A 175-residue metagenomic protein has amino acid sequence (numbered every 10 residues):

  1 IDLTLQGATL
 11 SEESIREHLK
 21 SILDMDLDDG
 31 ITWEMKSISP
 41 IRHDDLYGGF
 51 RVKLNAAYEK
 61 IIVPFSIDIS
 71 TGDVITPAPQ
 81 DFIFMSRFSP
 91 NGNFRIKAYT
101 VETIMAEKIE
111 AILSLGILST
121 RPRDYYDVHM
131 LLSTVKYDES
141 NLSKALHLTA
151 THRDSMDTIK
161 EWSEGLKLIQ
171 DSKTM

Functional and structural regions predicted by a protein language model:
I1-M175: Compositionally biased terminal segments of proteins
